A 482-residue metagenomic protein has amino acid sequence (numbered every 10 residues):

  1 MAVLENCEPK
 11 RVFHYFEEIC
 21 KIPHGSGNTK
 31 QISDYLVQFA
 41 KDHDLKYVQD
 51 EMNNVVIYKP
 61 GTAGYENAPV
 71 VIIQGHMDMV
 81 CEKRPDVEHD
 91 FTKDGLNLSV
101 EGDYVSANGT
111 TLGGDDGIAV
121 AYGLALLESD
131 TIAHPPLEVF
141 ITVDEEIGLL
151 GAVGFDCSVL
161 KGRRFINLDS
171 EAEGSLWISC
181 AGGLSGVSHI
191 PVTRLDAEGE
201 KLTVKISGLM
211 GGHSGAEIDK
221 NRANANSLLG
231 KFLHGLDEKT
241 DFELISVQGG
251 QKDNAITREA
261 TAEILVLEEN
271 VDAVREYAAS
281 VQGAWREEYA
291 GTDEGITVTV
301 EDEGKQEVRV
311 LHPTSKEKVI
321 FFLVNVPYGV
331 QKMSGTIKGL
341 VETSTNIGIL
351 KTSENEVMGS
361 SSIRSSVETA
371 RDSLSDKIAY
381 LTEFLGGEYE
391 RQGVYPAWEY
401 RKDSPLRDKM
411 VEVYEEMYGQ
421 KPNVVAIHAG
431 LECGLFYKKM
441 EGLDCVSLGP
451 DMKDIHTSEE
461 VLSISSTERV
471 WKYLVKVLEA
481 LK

Functional and structural regions predicted by a protein language model:
A2-D103: Acidic/His- and Gly-rich active-site-bordering loop/insert found across diverse amide/peptide-bond hydrolases
V12, G335, E342-M358, S362 (+1 more regions): Zn-dependent metallopeptidase/amidohydrolase metal-coordination segment
E17-K21, E263, T297-R309, G348-L350 (+2 more regions): A short beta-alpha structural unit
Y65-I147, A152-R163, K201, P313-E317 (+2 more regions): Active-site metal-coordination/substrate-binding segment of hydrolases, especially metallo-dependent peptidases
P135-A225, L233-D237: Fold-level recognition of mixed alpha/beta catalytic cores in primary-metabolism enzymes, strongest
R222-K239, E268-V271, K318-V324, K332 (+3 more regions): His/Asp/Glu-rich mid-to-C-terminal helical/loop segments that flank catalytic regions of hydrolases
D272-R286, L374-T382: Short amphipathic alpha-helices in soluble, non-transmembrane regions that often serve as interface/regulatory elements
Y277-E342, N346-E356: Hard-cation-handling environments
